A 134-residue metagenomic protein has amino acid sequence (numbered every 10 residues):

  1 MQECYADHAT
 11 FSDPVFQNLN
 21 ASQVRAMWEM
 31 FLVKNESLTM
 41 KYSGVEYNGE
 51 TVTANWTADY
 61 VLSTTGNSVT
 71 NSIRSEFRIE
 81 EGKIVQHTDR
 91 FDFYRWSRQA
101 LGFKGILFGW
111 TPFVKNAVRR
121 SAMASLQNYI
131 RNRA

Functional and structural regions predicted by a protein language model:
Q2-V52: A solvent-exposed, acidic/Ser-Thr-rich amphipathic alpha-helical stretch
L32-T39, E46-A134: A beta-strand edge to alpha-helix "cap/lid" segment located at domain peripheries
